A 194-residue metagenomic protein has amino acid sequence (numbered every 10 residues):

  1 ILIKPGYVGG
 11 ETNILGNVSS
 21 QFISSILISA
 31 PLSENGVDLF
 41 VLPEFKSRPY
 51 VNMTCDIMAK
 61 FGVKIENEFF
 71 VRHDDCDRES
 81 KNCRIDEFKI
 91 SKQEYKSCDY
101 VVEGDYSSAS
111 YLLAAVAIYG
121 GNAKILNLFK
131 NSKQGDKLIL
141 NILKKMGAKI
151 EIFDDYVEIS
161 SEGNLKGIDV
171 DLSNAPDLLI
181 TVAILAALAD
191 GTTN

Functional and structural regions predicted by a protein language model:
I1-D77, K81-N194: Structural preference for solvent-exposed beta-strand-turn elements and adjacent flexible terminal/loop segments within
